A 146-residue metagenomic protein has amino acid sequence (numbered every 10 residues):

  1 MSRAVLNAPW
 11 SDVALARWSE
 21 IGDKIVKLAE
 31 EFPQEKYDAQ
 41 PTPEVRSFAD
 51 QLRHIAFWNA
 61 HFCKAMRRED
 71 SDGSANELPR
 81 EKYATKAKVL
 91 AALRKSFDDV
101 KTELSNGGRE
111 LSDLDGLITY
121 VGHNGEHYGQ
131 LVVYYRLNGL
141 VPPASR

Functional and structural regions predicted by a protein language model:
M1-E20: Short N-terminal segments immediately surrounding and downstream of signal-peptide cleavage
L6-W10, S74-L90, G107-D113: Acidic/His metal-coordination segments adjacent to aromatic residues that form catalytic metal sites in metalloenzymes
L15-S19, D23-V26, K36-N76, E110-R146: Short, contiguous alpha-helical
F32-P33: Membrane-proximal, proline-rich intrinsically disordered regions
L78-Y83, F97, P143-S145: Noncatalytic linker/hinge segments flanking ATPase motor cores
V89-L104: Alpha-helical segment that forms one wall of the substrate-binding/catalytic cleft in peptidoglycan-active domains
